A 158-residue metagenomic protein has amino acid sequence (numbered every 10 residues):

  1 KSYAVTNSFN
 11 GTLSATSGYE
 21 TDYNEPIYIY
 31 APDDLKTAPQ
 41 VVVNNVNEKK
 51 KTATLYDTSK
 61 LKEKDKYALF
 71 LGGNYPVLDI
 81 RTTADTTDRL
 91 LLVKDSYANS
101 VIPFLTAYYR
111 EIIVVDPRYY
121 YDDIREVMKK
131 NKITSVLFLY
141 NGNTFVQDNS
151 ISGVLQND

Functional and structural regions predicted by a protein language model:
K1-D158: Extracellular glycan-modifying ectodomains
